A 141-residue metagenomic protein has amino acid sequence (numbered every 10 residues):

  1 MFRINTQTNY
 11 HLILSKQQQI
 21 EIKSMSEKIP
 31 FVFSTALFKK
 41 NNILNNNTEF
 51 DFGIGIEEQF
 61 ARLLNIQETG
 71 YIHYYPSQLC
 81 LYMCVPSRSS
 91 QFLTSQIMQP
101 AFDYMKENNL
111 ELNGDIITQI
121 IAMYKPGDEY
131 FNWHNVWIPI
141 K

Functional and structural regions predicted by a protein language model:
M1-K141: A solvent-exposed interaction/effector surface
